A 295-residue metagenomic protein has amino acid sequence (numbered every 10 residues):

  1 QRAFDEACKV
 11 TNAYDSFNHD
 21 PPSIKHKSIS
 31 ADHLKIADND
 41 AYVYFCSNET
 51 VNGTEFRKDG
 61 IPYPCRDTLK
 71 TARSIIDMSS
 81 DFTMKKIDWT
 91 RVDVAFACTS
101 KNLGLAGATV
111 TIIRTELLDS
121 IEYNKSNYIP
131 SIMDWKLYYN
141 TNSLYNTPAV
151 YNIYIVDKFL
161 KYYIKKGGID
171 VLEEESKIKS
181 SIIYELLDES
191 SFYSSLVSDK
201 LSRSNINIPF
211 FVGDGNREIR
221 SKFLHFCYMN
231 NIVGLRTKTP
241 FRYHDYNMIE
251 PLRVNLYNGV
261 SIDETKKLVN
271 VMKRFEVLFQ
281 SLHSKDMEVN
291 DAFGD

Functional and structural regions predicted by a protein language model:
Q1-T11: Membrane helical hairpin/interfacial module
D5, G53-D59, M84-T90, A106-T109 (+3 more regions): A short secondary-structure junction signal
H19-F82: Active-site phosphate-binding strand-loop segment of PLP-dependent enzymes
I75, W89-S100: Conserved active-site segment immediately N-terminal to the catalytic lysine that forms the internal aldimine
T99-E185, D199: Active-site C-terminal subdomain of aminotransferase-like
D188, F192-N270: Conserved C-terminal alpha-helix-loop-beta "cap" of PLP-dependent enzymes that closes/shapes the active-site mouth
L282-D295: Eukaryotic N-terminal low-complexity, Ser/Thr- and Lys/Arg-rich leader segments that predominantly function as
